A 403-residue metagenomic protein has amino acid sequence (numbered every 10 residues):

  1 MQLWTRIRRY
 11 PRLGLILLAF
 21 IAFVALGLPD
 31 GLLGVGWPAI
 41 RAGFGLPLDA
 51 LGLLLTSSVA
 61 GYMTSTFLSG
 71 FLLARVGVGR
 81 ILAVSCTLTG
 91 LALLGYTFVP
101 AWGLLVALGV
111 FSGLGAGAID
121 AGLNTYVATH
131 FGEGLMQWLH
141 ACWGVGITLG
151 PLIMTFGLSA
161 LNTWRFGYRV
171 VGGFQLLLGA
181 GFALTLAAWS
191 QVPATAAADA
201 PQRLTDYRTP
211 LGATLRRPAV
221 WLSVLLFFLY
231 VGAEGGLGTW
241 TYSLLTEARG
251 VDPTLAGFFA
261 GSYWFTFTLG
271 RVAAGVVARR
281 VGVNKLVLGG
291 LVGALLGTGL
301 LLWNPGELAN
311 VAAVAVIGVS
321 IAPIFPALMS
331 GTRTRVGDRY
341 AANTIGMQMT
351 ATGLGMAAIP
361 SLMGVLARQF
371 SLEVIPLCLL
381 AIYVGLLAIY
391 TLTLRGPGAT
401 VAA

Functional and structural regions predicted by a protein language model:
L33-G34, R217-G261, F265-T268: Extracytoplasmic gate region of multi-pass secondary transporters
I40-R41, L72-L73, I153-N162, L245-T246 (+2 more regions): Interfacial helix-cap and linker-helix signal at transmembrane-aqueous boundaries of multi-pass secondary transporters
G45, G77, F98-G103, G250 (+2 more regions): Helix-breaking motifs and short loop linkers at transmembrane-helix boundaries and internal kinks in secondary membrane
T64-G103: Conserved MFS/SLC helix-loop-helix module at the cytosolic interface between two early adjacent transmembrane helices
S65-V78, G270-G282, A367-R368: Helix-to-loop junctions at the C-terminal end of transmembrane segments in multipass secondary transporters
L108-W143: Cytoplasmic helix-loop-helix junction between adjacent transmembrane helices in 12-TM secondary transporters
L139-S190: Helix-loop-helix hairpin linking two adjacent transmembrane segments in secondary transporters
D338-L372, L379: A late C-terminal transmembrane helix in Major Facilitator Superfamily
